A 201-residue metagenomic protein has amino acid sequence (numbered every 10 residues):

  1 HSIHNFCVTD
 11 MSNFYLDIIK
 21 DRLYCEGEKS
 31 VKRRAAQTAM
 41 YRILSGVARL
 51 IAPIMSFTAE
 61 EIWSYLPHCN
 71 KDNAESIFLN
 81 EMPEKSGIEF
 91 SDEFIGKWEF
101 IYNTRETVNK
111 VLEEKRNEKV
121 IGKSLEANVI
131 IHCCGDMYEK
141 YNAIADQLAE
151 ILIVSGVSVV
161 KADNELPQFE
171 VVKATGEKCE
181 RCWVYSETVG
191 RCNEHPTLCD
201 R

Functional and structural regions predicted by a protein language model:
C7-V8: Hydrophobic residues within the alpha-helices of tandem HEAT/HEAT-like
D17-V111, K115-G135, S158-E170, T197: Acidic, turn-prone loop/beta-hairpin segments
I144-V160: A glycine-rich helix N-cap at a beta->alpha junction
V172-K178, H195: Short metal-coordination and nucleic-acid-contact micro-motifs, chiefly zinc-binding Cys/His arrays
C179-C182, C199: Short cysteine-rich clusters marking metal-coordination/redox-active sites
Y185-T188: Cys/His-rich metal-chelating microdomains
N193-R201: Cysteine-rich micro-motifs
